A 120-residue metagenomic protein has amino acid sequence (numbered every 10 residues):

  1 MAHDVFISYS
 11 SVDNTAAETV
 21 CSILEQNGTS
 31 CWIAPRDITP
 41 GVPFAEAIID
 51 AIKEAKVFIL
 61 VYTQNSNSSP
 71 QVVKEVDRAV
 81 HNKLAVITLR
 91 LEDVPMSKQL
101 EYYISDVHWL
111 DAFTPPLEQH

Functional and structural regions predicted by a protein language model:
M1-V61, N65, P70, V80-A85 (+1 more regions): Conserved N-terminal substructure of TIR/SEFIR domains
H3-V5, S105-H108: Short amphipathic alpha-helical segments
A47, E54, K74-R78, Y103 (+1 more regions): Alpha-helical scaffold elements adjacent to nucleotide-binding pockets in ATP/GTP-utilizing enzyme cores
V94-D106: Glycine-rich, charge-decorated loop segments at or immediately adjacent to ligand/cofactor-binding or catalytic sites
L110-A112: Hydrophobic alpha-helical segments
T114-H120: C-terminal helix of von Willebrand factor
